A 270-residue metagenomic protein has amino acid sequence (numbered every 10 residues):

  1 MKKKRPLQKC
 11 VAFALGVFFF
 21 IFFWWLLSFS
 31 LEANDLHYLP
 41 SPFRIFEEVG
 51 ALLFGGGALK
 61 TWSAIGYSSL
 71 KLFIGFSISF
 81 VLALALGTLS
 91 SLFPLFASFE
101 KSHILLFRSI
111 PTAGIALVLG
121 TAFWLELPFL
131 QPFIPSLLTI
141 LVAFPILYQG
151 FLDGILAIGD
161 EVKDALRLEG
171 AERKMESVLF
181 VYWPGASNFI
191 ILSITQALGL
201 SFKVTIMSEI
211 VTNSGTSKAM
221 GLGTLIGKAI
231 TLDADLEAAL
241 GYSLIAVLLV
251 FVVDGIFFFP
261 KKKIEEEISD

Functional and structural regions predicted by a protein language model:
K4-E32: N-terminal signal-anchor transmembrane alpha helix
S30-S77: Periplasmic/extracellular loop-to-transmembrane helix junction in inner-membrane transport proteins
S63, Y67, K71, G75 (+7 more regions): Start (N-cap) of specific transmembrane helices in multi-pass transporter permeases
S63, Y67-K71, T121-G150, A238-S243: Loop-to-helix entry region at the N-terminal start of transmembrane alpha-helices in multi-pass membrane transporters
L72, F76-T88, L92, F144 (+5 more regions): Hydrophobic positions within alpha-helical transmembrane segments of bacterial inner-membrane proteins
L82-T121, T139, Q149-D153, K163: Cytoplasmic-entry segments and transmembrane alpha-helices of multi-pass inner-membrane transporters
F129-L198: Membrane-cytosol interface at the C-terminal ends of specific transmembrane alpha-helices in multi-pass membrane
E237-D270: C-terminal transmembrane helix and the adjacent membrane-cytosol boundary/short C-terminal tail of inner/organellar
